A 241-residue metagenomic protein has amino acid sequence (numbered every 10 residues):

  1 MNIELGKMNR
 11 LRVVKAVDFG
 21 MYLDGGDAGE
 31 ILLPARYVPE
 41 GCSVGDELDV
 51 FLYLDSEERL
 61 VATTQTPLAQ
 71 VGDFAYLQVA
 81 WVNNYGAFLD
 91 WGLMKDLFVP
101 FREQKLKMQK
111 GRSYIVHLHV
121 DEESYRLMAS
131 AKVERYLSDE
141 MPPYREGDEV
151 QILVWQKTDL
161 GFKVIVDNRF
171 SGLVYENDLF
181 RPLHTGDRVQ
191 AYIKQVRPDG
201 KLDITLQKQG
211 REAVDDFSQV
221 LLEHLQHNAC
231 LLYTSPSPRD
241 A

Functional and structural regions predicted by a protein language model:
M1-E4, S56-D73, K132-R145, N177-R181: Short boundary/loop segments of OB/S1/cold-shock single-stranded nucleic-acid-binding domains
L11-V13, G45-S56, L77-V79, R112-E123 (+2 more regions): Flexible glycine-rich surface loops and low-complexity tracts that mediate binding to linear polymers
F19-Y22, Y85-F88, L160-K163: Short aromatic-glycine-enriched beta-strand elements
G29-G41, D96-K107, S171-P182: Beta-strand/loop nucleic-acid-binding surfaces
W155, F217-L232: Short amphipathic alpha-helical interface segments
Y175-G210: Long, low-complexity, charged/polar intrinsically disordered regions in eukaryotic proteins
T205-E223: Short alpha-helical segments that sit at the start of domains
Y233-P238: Conserved small/polar residues in nucleotide/adenosyl-binding loops
